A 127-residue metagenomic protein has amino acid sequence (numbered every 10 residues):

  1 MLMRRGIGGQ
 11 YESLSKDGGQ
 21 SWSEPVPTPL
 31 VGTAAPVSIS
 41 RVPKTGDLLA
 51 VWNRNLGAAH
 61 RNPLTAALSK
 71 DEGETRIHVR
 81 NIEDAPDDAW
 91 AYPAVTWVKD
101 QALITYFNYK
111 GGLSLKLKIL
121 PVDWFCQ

Functional and structural regions predicted by a protein language model:
M1-Q127: Asp-box/BNR beta-propeller blade signature and adjacent active/binding-site loops in extracellular glycan-interacting
